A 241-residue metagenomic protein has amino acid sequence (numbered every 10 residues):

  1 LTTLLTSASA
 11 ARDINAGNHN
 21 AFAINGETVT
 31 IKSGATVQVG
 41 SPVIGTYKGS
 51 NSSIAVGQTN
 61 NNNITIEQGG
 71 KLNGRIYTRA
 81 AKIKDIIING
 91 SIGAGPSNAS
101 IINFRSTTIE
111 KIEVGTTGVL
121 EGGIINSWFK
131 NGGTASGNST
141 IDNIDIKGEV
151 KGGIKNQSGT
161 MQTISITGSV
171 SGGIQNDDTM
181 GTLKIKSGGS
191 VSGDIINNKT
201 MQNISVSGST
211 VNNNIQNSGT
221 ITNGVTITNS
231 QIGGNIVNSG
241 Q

Functional and structural regions predicted by a protein language model:
L1-A10: Gram-negative bacterial Sec-dependent N-terminal signal peptides
R12, N20, E27, S33-A35 (+30 more regions): The right-handed parallel beta-helix/beta-solenoid scaffold, focusing on the short coil/turn and N-cap positions
G45-Y47: Transmembrane beta-barrel domains of bacterial outer-membrane proteins
